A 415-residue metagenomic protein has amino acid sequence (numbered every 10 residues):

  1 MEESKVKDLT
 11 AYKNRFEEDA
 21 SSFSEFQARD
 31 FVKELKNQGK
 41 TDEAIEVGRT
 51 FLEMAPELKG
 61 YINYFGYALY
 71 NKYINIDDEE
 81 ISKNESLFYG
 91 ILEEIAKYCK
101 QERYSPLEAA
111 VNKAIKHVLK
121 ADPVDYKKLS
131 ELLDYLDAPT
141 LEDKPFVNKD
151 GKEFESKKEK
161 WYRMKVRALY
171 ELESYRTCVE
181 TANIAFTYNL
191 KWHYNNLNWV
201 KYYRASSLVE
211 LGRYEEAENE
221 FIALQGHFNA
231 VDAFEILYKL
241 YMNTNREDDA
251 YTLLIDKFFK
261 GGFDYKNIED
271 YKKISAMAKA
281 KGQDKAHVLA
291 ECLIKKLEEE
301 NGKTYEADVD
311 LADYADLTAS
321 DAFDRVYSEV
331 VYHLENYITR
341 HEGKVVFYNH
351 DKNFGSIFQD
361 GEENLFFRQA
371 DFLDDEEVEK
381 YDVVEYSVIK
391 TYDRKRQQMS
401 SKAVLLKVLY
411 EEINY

Functional and structural regions predicted by a protein language model:
N14-F23, R49-E57, I95-E102, D137-E142 (+5 more regions): Solenoid-like repeat scaffolds
A20-R29, E57-N63, R103-V111, E153-M164 (+3 more regions): Generic helix N-cap/helix-start motif at coil->alpha-helix transitions
L35, L69, A114-L119, L169 (+3 more regions): Residue at a conserved register position within TPR or TPR-like alpha-solenoid repeats
Q38, K72, L172, L211 (+2 more regions): Structural motif corresponding to the intra-repeat A-B loop/turn of tetratricopeptide repeats
A44, L129, C178, A217 (+2 more regions): Single-residue signature of alpha-solenoid repeat helices
K303-K344, K407-Y415: Short boundary/loop segments of OB/S1/cold-shock single-stranded nucleic-acid-binding domains
D360-V378: Beta-strand/loop nucleic-acid-binding surfaces
S387-Y415: OB-fold/S1-family single-stranded nucleic acid-binding modules
